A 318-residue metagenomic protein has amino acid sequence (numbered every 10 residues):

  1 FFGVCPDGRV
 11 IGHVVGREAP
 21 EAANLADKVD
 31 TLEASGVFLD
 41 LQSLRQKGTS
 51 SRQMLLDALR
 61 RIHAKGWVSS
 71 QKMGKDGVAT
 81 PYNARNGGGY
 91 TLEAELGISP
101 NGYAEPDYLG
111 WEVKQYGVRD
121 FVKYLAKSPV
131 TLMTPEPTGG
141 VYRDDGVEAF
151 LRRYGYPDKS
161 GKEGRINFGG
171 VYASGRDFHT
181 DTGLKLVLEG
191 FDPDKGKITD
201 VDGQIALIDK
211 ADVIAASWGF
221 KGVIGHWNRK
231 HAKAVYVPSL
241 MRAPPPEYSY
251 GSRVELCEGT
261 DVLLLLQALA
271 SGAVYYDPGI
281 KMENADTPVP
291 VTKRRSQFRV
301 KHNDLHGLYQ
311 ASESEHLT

Functional and structural regions predicted by a protein language model:
F1-D107, Q115-T318: Nucleic-acid endonuclease domains
G110: Short hydrophobic-acidic sequence motifs that mark active-site Asp/Glu residues
